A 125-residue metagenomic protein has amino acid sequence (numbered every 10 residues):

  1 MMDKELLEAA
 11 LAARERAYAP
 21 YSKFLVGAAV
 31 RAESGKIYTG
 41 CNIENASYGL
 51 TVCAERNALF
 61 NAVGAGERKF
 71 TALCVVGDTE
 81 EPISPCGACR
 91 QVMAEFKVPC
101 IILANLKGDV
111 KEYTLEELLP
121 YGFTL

Functional and structural regions predicted by a protein language model:
M1, Y38-T39: Polybasic, low-complexity association/targeting segments
M2-A19, E67-L125: C-terminal binding/interaction regions
Y18, S47-T51: Short glycine/threonine-rich catalytic loop with a Thr-x-Gly-x-Asp
K23-A32: Short beta-strand scaffold segments in enzyme catalytic cores
C41, L50-R56, F60, E81-E95: Local cysteine-cluster metal-coordination motifs and their immediate loop/turn environment, predominantly Fe-S cluster
N45-A46, L118: A short acidic/small-residue loop/turn micro-motif
C53-C74: Short, solvent-exposed cationic patches
